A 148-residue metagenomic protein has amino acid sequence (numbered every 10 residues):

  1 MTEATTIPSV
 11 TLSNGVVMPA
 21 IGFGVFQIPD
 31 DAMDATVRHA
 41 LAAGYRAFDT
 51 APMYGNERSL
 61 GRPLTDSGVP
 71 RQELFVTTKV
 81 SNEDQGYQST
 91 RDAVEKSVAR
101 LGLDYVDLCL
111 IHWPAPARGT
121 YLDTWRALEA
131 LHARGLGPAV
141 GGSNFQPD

Functional and structural regions predicted by a protein language model:
M1-L74, A127, A133: N-terminal binding-site loop/beta-alpha segment at the start of enzyme catalytic domains that lines or forms
P8, Y45-R46, K79-N82, W113 (+1 more regions): Residue-level detector of alpha-helix boundaries and kinks
P19-D31, T78-Q88, W113-G119: Active-site mouth loops of central-metabolism enzymes
P19-G24, F48, L74-T78, V106-I111 (+1 more regions): Hydrophobic faces of well-ordered beta-strands that scaffold small-molecule active sites in alpha/beta enzyme cores
Y45, R62-P63, P70, N82 (+3 more regions): Charge-rich, low-complexity amphipathic helices in intrinsically disordered tails/linkers adjacent to domains
P52-G55, N82, N144-F145: Short beta->alpha linker loops
Q85-D148: Glycine/proline-rich, positively charged, aromatic-decorated active-site loop/lid region on the catalytic face
